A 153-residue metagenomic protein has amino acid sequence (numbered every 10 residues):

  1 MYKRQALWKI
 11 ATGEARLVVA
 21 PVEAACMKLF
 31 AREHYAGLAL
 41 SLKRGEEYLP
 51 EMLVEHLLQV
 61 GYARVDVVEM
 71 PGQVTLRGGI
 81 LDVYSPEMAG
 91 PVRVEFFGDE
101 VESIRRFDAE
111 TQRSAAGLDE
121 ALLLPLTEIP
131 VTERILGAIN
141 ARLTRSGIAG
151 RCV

Functional and structural regions predicted by a protein language model:
K3-V153: ASCE RecA-like P-loop NTPase motor cores that couple ATP hydrolysis to mechanical translocation on nucleic acids
